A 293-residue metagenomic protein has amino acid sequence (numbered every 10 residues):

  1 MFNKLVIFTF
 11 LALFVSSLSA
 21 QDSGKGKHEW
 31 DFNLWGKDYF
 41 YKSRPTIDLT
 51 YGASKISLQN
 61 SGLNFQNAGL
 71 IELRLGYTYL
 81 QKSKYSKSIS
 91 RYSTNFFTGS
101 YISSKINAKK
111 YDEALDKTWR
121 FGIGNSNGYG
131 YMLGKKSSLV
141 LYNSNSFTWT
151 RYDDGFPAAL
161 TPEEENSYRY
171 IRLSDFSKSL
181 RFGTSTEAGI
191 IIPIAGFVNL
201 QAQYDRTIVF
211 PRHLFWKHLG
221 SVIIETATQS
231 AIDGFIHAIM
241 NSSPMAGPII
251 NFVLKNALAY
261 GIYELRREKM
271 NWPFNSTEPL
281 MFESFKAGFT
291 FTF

Functional and structural regions predicted by a protein language model:
M1-G26, F293: Bacterial Sec-dependent N-terminal signal peptides
Q21-Y92, S104-I106, R266-F293: Short glycine/proline- and aromatic-enriched beta-strand/turn motifs that initiate or cap beta-hairpins
S43, L133-L139, I194-G196: Short coil turns and loop connectors of transmembrane beta-barrels in diderm outer membranes and organellar homologs
I47-Y51, S93-G99, L141-F147, L200-A202: Membrane-embedded beta-strand positions of outer-membrane beta-barrel proteins
L49-Y51, I71-Q81, F121-Y131, N145-F147 (+3 more regions): Residues on the lipid-exposed face of transmembrane beta-strands in outer-membrane beta-barrel proteins
S54-Q66, S100-R120, T150-G183, H213-I223 (+2 more regions): Extracellular/periplasm-exposed beta-strand and loop segments of Gram-negative cell-envelope proteins, dominated by
I123-A159: Internal, conserved structured core segments that host functional sites
A195-F293: Predominantly the C-terminal beta-signal and adjacent terminal strand-loop region of outer-membrane beta-barrel
